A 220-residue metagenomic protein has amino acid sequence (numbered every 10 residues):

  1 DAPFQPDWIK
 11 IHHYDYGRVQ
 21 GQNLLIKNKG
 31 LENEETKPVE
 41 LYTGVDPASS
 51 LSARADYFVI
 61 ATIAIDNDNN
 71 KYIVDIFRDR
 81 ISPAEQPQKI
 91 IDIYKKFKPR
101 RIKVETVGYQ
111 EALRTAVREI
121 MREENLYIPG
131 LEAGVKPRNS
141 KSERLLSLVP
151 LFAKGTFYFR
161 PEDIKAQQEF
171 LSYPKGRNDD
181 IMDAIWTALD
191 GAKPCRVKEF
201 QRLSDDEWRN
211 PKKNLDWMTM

Functional and structural regions predicted by a protein language model:
D1-P3, I9-H13, L189-M220: Acidic two-metal-ion nuclease catalytic site recognized across multiple nuclease folds, prominently DnaQ/RNase D-T
D1-P47: ATPase catalytic-site recognition across NTP-hydrolyzing enzymes
A2, R54, K96-P99, F157-Y158 (+2 more regions): Intrinsically disordered or highly flexible coil/loop and linker segments, enriched in small and charged/polar residues
A2-K10, E105, R160-K165, M182-W186 (+1 more regions): Short coil/turn segments at secondary-structure boundaries
E35-I65, A184: Gly/Thr-rich phosphate-binding beta-strand-loop-beta motif of the actin/hexokinase/Hsp70
Y42-G44, T156-Y158, Q201-R202: Short hydrophobic beta-strand segments
V59, D66-G176, W217-M220: Mg2+-dependent endonuclease catalytic cores in nucleic-acid-processing enzymes, primarily RNase H-like
K165, F170-D205: P-loop NTPase motor core of the ASCE superfamily
